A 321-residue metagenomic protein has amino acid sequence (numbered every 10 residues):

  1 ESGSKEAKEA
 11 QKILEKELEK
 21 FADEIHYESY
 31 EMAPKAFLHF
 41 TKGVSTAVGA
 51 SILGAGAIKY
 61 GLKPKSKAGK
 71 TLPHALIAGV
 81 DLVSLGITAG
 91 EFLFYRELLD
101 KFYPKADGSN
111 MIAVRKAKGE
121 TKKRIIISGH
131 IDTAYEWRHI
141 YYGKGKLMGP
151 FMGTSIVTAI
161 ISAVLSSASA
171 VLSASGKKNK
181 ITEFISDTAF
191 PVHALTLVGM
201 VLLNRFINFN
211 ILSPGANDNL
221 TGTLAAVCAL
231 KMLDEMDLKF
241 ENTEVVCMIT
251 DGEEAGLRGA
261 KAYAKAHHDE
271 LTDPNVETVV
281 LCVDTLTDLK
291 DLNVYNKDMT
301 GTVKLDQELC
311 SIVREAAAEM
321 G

Functional and structural regions predicted by a protein language model:
S2-K118, W137-D187: A non-catalytic alpha/beta surface segment that caps or lines the substrate-entry region of metallo-dependent hydrolase
E9, I13, E17, C228 (+3 more regions): Extracytoplasmic/secreted proteins, especially bacterial periplasmic and envelope-associated proteins
T46, E315-A316: Conserved "HGTGT" condensation-loop signature of ketosynthase/thiolase-family condensing enzymes that catalyze
I87-I112, T133-R138, S169-H193, M200-L305: Acidic/histidine-rich catalytic neighborhood of metal-dependent amide-processing enzymes
R124-H130: Short beta-strand element of the alpha/beta-hydrolase
G149-G153, V303-V313: Gly/Ser/Thr-rich active-site loops/lids in small-molecule metabolic enzymes that frequently grip phosphoryl groups
M320-G321: Short catalytic/ligand-gating loop segments at beta-alpha or beta-beta junctions within enzyme catalytic domains
